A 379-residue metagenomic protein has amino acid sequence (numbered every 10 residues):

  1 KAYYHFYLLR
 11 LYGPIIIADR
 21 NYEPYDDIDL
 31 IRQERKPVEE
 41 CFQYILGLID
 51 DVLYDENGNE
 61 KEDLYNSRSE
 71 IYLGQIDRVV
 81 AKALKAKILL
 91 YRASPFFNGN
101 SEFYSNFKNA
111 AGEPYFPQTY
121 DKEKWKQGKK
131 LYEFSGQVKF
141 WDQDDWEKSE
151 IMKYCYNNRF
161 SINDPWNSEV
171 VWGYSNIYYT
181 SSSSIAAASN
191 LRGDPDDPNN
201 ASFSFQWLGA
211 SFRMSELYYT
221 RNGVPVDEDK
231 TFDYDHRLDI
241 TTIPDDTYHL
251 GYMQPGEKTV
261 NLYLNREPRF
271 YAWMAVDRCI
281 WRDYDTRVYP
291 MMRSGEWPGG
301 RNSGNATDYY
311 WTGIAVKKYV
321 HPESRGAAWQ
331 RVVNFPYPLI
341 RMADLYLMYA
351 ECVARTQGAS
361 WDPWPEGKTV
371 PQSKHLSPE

Functional and structural regions predicted by a protein language model:
K1-P198, A328-M342, R355, A359-E366 (+1 more regions): Structured, solvent-exposed acidic/aromatic patches
N21, K139, R159, V170 (+6 more regions): Intrinsic disorder/low-structure terminal segments
E169, S211-F212, E267, P378: Alpha-helix initiation and N-capping motif
G173-I177, A188, D194-D196, Q206-S211 (+3 more regions): Structured loops at beta-to-helix junctions and adjacent beta-edge loops in soluble globular domains
S182, R213-M342: Flexible, polar/acidic helix-loop-strand segments at domain edges
D197-Q206, P255-E257, E296: Catalytic and substrate-binding clefts that recognize carbohydrates or anionic sugar/phosphate headgroups
Y346: Active-site cofactor/cluster-binding pocket
A350: Active-site-proximal region of nucleotide-activated glycan assembly enzymes, centered on histidine/acidic-rich loops
